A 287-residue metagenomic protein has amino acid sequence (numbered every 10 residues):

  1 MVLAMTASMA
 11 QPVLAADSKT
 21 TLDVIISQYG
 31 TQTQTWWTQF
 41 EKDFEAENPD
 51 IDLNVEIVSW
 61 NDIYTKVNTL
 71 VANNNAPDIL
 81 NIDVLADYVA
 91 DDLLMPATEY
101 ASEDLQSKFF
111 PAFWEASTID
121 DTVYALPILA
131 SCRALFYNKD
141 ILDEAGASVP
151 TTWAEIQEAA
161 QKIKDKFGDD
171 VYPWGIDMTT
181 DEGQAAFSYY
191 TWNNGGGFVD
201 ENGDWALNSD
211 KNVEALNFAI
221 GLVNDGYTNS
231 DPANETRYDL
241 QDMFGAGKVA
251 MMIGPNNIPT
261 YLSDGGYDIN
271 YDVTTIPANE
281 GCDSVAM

Functional and structural regions predicted by a protein language model:
S18-G30, I51-E56, D78-I79, Y124 (+1 more regions): Short, well-ordered beta-strand elements
T20, K42, A46-E47, E144-A145 (+3 more regions): Extracytoplasmic/periplasmic substrate-recognition and gating elements
T21-Q39, V58, S131, D181: Extracytoplasmic "Venus flytrap"
Q39, D43-A112, D140-T151, M243 (+2 more regions): Extracytoplasmic "Venus flytrap"/periplasmic binding protein-like
D83-A134, S148, Q157, Y172 (+2 more regions): Hinge/lid segment of periplasmic solute-binding proteins
P96-A112, S148, P173-M178, G196-L216 (+2 more regions): Short, solvent-exposed loop/beta-turn-alpha elements that line the ligand-binding surface or hinge of extracytoplasmic
Y124-I128, R133, E155-W205, I220 (+1 more regions): Extracytoplasmic/periplasmic solute-binding protein
A159-K162, G203-P232: Glycine-centered hinge/linker elements that transmit conformational signals in sensory and ligand-binding systems
